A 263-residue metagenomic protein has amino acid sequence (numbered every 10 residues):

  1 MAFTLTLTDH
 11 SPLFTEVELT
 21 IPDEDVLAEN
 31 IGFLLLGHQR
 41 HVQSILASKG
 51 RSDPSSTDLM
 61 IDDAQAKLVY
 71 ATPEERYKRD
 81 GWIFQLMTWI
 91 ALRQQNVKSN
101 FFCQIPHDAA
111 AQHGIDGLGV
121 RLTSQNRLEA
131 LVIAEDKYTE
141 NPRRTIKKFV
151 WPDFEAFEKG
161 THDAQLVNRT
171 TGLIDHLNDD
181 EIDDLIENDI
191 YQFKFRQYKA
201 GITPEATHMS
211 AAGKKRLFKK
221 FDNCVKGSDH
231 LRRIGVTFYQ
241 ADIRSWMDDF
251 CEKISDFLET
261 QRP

Functional and structural regions predicted by a protein language model:
M1-H113, L118-P263: Mixed-charge (Asp/Glu-Lys/Arg
